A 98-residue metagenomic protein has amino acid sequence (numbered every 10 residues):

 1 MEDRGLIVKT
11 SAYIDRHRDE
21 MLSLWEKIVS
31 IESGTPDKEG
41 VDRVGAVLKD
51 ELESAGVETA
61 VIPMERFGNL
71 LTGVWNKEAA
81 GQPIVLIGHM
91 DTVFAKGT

Functional and structural regions predicted by a protein language model:
D3-T98: Acidic/His- and Gly-rich active-site-bordering loop/insert found across diverse amide/peptide-bond hydrolases
